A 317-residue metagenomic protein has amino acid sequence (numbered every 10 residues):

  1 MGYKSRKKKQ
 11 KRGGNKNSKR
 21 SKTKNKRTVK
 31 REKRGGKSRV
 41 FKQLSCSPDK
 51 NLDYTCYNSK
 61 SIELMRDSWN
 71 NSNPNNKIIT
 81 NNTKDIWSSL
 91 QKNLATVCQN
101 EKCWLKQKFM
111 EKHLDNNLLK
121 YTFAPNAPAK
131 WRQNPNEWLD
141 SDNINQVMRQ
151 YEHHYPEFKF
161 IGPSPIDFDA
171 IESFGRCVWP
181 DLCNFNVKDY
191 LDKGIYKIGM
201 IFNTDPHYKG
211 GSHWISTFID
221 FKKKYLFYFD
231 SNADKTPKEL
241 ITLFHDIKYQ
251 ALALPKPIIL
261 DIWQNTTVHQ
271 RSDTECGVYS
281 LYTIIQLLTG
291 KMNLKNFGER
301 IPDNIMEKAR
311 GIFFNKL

Functional and structural regions predicted by a protein language model:
M1-S38: Arg/Lys-rich, intrinsically disordered low-complexity tails that mediate electrostatic binding and condensation
K4-R6, P302-L317: C-terminal helix/juxtamembrane-tail motif
K33-I215, F221-L226: Cysteine protease catalytic domains with a Cys-His-Asp triad
D142, K238-T242, N304: Generic alpha-helical secondary structure signal
V147-Y151, L243-Q250, I312: Residues that form generic nucleotide/phosphate-binding pockets
D169, N296-I301: Short amphipathic alpha-helical segments embedded in low-complexity Lys/Glu-rich regions
D192-G298: Cysteine protease-like catalytic core of ubiquitin/ubiquitin-like
